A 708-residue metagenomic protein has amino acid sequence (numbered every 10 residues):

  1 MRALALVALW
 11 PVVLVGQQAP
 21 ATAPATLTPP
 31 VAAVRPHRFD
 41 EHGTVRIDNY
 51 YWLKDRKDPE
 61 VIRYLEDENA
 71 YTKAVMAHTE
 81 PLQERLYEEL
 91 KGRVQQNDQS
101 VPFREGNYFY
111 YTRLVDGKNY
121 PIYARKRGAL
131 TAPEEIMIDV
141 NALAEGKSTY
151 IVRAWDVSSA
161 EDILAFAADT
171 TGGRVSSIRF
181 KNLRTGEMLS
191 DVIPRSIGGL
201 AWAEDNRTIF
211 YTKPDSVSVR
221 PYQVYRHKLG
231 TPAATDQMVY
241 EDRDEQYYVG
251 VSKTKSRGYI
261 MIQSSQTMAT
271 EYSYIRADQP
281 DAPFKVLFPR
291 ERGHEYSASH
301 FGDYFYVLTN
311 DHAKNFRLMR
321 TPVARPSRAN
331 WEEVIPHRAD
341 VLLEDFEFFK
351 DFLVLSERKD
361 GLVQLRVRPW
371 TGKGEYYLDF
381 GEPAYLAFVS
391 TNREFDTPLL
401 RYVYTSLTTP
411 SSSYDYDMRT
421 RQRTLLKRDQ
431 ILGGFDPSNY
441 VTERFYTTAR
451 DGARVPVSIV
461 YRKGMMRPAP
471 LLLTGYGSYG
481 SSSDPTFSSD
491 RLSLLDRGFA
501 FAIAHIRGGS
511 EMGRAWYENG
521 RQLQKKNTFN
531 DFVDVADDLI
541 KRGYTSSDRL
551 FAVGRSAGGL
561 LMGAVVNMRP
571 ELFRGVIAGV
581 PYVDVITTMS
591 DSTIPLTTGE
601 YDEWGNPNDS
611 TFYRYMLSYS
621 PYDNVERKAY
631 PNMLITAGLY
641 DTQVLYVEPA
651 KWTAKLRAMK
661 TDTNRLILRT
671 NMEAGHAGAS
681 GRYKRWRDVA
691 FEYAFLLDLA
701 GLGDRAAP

Functional and structural regions predicted by a protein language model:
Q17-D98, A706: N-terminal pre-domain segments of enzymes
P59-V157, A167, Y247-H300, E333 (+7 more regions): Non-catalytic accessory segments flanking enzyme active sites
F109, L164-F166, I209, I260 (+3 more regions): Hydrophobic beta-strand positions that form the internal "hydrophobic ladder" of WD40/Gbeta-like beta-propeller blades
A124-R127, R179-L183, Q223-T231, Y274-A277 (+3 more regions): Beta-propeller blade signature
E134-A154, A165-A168, G172-S218, Y222-Y225 (+2 more regions): Asp-box/WD-like beta-propeller blade repeats and closely related beta-sheet repeat scaffolds
N141-S158, F166-V175, R184-L189, D417-Q422 (+7 more regions): Cap/lid segment of the alpha/beta-hydrolase catalytic domain
Y222, H227-S265: Polar, glycine-rich mid-to-C-terminal structural blocks that act as macromolecule-binding/assembly scaffolds
I503-P708: Active-site-proximal cap/loop segments of hydrolase catalytic domains
